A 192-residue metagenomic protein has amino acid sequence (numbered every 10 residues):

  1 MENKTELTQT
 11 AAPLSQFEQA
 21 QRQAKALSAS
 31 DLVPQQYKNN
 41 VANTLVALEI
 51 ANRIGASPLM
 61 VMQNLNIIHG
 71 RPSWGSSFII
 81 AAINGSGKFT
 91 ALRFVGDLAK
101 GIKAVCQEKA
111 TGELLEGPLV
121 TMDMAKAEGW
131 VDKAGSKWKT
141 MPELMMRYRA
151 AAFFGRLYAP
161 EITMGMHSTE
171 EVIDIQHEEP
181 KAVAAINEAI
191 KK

Functional and structural regions predicted by a protein language model:
E2-K192: Polyanion-binding surfaces on beta-sheet-dominated domains and ring/shell assemblies
